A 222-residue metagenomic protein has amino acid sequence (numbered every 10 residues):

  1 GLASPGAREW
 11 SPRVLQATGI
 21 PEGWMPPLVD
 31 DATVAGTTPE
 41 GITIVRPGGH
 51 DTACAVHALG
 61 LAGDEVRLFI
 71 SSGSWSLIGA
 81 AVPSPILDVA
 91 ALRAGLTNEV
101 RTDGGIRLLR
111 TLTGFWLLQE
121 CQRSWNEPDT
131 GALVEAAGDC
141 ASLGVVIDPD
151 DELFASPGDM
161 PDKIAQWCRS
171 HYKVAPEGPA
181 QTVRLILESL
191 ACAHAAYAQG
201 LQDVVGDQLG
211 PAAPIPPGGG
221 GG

Functional and structural regions predicted by a protein language model:
G1-A7, P27-D30, A35-T38: Short beta-strand-loop/turn "lid" adjacent to the catalytic site in phosphate-handling enzymes
S4-P12, Q16-A17, T43-P211: Active-site core segments that coordinate phosphate-bearing ligands/cofactors across diverse enzyme families
L15-T33: A conserved helix-loop-beta module that forms one wall/lid of the active-site cleft in ATP-utilizing catalytic domains
G23-L28, G131-A132, A212: Residue-level detector of family-conserved "landmark" positions at structurally sensitive sites
G23-W24, E40-I42: A short helix-to-beta-strand connector/capping loop
D30-T37, L209-G222: Glycine-rich phosphate-binding loops at beta-strand->alpha-helix junctions
